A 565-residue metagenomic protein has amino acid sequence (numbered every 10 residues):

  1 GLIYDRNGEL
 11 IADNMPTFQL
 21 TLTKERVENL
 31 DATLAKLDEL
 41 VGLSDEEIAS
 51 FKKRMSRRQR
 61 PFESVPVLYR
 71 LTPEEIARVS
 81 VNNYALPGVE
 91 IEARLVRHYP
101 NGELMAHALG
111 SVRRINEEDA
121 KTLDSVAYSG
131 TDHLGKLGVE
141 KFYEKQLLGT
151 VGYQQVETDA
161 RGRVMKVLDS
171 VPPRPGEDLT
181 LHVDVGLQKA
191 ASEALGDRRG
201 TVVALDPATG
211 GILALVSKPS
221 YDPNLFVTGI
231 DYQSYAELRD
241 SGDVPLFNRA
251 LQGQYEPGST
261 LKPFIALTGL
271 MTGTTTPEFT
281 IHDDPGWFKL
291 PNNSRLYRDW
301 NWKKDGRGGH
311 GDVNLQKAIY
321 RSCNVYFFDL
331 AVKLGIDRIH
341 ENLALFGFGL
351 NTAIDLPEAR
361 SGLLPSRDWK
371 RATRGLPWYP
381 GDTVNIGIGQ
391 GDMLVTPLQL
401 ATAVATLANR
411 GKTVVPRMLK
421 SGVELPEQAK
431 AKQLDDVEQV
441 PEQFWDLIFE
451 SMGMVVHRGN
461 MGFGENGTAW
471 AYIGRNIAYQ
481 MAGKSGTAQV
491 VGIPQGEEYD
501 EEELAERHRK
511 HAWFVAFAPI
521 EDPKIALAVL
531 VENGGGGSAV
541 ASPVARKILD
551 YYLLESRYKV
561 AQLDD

Functional and structural regions predicted by a protein language model:
G1-V164, V171-P172, D197-T201, P207-A208 (+2 more regions): Membrane-proximal periplasmic segments of bacterial cell-envelope enzymes, especially penicillin-binding proteins
A12, T158-L168, P207-T260, F264-A528 (+2 more regions): Beta-lactam-recognizing serine transpeptidase/beta-lactamase-like catalytic domain environment
F18, D31-A35, E39, Y69 (+22 more regions): Solvent-exposed, polar/charged alpha-helical surfaces in well-ordered, non-transmembrane soluble domains, broadly
F18-R26, L34-D38, P61-Y69, R94 (+9 more regions): Second-shell loop/turn segments in exported
V112, L407-A408, L530-N533: Short beta-strand segments enriched in hydrophobic/aromatic residues within well-folded beta-rich domains
M165-G211: A conserved hydrophobic secondary-structure block that centers on an alpha-helix together with its immediately flanking
Y551-D565: Gram-negative outer-membrane assembly/targeting C-terminal domains
